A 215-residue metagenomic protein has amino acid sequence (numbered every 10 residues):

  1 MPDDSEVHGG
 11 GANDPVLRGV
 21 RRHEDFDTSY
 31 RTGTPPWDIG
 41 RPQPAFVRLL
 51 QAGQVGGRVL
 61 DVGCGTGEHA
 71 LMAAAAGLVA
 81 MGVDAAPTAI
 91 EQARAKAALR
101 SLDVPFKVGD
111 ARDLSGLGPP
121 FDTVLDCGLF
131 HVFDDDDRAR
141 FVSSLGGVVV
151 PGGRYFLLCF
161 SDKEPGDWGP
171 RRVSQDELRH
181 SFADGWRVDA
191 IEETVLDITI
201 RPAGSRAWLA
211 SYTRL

Functional and structural regions predicted by a protein language model:
P2-L60, T66-P119, F133-V148, G153-L215: Class I (Rossmann-like) S-adenosyl-L-methionine-dependent methyltransferase catalytic domain, capturing the SAM-binding
D122: Conserved acidic residues
L125: A conserved beta-strand element that flanks and buttresses the S-adenosyl-L-methionine
G128-V132: Short catalytic micro-motifs in class I SAM-dependent methyltransferases
